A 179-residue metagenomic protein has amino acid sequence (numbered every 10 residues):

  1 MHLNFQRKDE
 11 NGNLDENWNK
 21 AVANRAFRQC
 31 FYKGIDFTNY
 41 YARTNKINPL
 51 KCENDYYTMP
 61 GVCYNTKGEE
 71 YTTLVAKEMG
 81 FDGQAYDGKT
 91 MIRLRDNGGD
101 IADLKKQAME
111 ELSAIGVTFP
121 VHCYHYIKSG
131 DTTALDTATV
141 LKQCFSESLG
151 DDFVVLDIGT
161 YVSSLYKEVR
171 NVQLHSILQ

Functional and structural regions predicted by a protein language model:
M1, V121-Y124, L174: Intrinsically disordered, low-complexity cationic segments
M1-N11, T38, A42-T44: Extracellular/periplasmic solute-recognition and catalytic clefts
H2, T133-D136, L165-R170: Short, solvent-exposed polar/charged micro-motifs at secondary-structure junctions
F5-R7, I35, P60-V62, H125-S129 (+2 more regions): Short, flexible loop/turn elements at secondary-structure junctions
R7-F27: Short helix-loop capping/hinge motifs at secondary-structure junctions, enriched in acidic/polar residues
N17-W18, Q107-A114, S164-L174: Generic recognition of flexible, low-complexity loop/linker segments
A21-S148: Append "and occasionally in soluble cytosolic enzymes with long acidic Gly/Pro-rich linkers
S146-Q179: Periplasmic binding protein-like
